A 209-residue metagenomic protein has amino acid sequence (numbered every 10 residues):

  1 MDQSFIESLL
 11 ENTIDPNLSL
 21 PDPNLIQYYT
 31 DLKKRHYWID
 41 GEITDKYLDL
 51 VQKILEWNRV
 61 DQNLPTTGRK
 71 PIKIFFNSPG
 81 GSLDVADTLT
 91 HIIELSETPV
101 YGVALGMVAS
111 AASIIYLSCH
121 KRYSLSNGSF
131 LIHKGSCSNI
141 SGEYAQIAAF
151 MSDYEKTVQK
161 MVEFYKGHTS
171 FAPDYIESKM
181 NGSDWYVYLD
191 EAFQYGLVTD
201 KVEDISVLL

Functional and structural regions predicted by a protein language model:
M1-L209: Terminal-region recognition feature
